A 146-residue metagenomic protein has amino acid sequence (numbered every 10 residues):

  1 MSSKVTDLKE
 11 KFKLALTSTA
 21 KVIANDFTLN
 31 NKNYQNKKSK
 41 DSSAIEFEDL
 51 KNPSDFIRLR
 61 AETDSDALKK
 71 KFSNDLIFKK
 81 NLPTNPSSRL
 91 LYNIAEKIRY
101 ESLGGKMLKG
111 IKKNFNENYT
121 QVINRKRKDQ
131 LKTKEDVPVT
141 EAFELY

Functional and structural regions predicted by a protein language model:
M1-Y146: Basic/hydrophobic alpha-helical interface regions
